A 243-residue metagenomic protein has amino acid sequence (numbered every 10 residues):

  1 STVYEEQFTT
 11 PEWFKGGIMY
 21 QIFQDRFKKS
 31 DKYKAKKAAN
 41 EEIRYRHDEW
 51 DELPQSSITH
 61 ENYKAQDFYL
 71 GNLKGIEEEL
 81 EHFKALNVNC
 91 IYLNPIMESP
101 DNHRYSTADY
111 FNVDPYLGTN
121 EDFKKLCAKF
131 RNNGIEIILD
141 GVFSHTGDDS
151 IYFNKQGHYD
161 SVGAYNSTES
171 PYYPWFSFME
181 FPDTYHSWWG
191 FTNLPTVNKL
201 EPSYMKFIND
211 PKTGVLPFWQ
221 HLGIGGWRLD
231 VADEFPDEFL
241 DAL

Functional and structural regions predicted by a protein language model:
S1-E12: Extended acidic/polar, glycine-enriched regions that form or flank non-catalytic beta-rich accessory modules
P11, K15-G16, K32-A35: Short, charged, solvent-exposed linker or helix-capping segments at domain edges/interfaces that act as flexible hinges
G16-F23: Mature N-terminal segment immediately following signal peptide/propeptide cleavage in secreted/periplasmic
Q24-N89, I96-L222, L243: Substrate-binding/active-site clefts of carbohydrate-active enzymes
Y92, I138, R228-D230: Conserved beta-strand positions in the central sheet of alpha/beta enzyme cores
Y116-T119, A232-L240: Acidic-and-aromatic substrate-binding clefts and catalytic sites of carbohydrate-active enzymes
G225-R228, E234: Conserved, well-ordered alpha-helix/loop/beta-strand core segments that scaffold catalytic motifs
